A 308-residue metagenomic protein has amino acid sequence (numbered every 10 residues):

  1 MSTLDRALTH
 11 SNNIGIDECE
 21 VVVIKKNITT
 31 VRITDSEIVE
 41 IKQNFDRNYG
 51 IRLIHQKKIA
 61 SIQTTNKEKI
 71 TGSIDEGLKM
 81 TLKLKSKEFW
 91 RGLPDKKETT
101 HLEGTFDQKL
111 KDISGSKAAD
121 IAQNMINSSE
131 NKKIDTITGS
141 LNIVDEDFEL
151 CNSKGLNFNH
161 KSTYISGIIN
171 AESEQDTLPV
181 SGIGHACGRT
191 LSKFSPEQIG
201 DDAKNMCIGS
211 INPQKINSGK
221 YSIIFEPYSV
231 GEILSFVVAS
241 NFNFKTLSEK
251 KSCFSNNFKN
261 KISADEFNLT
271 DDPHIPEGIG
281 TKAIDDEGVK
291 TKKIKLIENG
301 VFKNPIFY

Functional and structural regions predicted by a protein language model:
M1-K282, D286-K292, E298-V301: Active-site bordering "gate/hinge" segments that shape substrate access to catalytic or cofactor-binding pockets
F307-Y308: Transmembrane alpha-helix/helix-exit interface in multi-pass inner-membrane proteins
